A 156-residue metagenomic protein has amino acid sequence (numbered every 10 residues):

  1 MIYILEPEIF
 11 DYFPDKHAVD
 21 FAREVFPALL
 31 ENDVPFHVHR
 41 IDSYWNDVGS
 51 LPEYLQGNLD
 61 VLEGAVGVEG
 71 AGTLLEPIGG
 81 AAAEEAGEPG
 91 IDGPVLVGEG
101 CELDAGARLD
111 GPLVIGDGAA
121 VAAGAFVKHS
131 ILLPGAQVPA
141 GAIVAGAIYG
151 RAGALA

Functional and structural regions predicted by a protein language model:
M1-G67: Catalytic-core segments of class I nucleotidyltransferases/pyrophosphorylases that form NMP-activated intermediates
H17, V34, G87-E88, L109: Generic structural motif recognizing short loop/turn segments at the entrances and edges of beta-strands
I41, D60, G100, P112 (+1 more regions): Histidine- and/or cysteine-centered catalytic micro-motif in compact active-site loops
N46-G49, G93, G111: Alpha-helix N-cap/loop-to-helix boundary motif
G72-P89, V95, C101-A107, L113 (+7 more regions): A structural motif detector for beta-strand N-caps
